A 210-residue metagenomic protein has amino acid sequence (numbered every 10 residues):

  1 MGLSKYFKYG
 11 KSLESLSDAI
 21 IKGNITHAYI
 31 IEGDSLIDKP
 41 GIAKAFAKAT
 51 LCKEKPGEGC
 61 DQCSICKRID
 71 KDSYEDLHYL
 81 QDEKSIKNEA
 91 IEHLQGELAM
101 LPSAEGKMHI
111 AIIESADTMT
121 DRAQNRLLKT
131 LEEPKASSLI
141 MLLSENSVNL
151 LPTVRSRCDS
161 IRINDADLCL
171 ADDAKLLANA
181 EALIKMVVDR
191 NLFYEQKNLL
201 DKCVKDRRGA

Functional and structural regions predicted by a protein language model:
M1-A49, I65-R68, A136-L139, S144-A210: Charged, glycine-rich active-site and insertion segments that engage polyanionic ligands
G2-R122: Clamp-loader machinery-focused feature within the broader ASCE/P-loop NTPase space
E54-P56, P102-E105, K135-S138, D165-L168: Glycine-rich loops and low-complexity Gly/Arg-rich segments that provide flexible linkers or classic glycine-based
Y74-H78, D121-L128, L199, G209-A210: Short, charged low-complexity intrinsically disordered segments located at boundaries of structured domains
G96, K129, S156: Conserved adenine-binding aromatic site and its adjacent loop/helix in ATP-hydrolyzing domains
A99, N125-L142: Conserved catalytic/switch belt of AAA+ P-loop NTPases
M100-A104, D121, E133-A136, P152 (+1 more regions): Alpha-helix capping at helix-to-loop junctions
E114-T120, N125-L128, E132, V148: Catalytic acidic motif of RecA-like/P-loop NTPases
